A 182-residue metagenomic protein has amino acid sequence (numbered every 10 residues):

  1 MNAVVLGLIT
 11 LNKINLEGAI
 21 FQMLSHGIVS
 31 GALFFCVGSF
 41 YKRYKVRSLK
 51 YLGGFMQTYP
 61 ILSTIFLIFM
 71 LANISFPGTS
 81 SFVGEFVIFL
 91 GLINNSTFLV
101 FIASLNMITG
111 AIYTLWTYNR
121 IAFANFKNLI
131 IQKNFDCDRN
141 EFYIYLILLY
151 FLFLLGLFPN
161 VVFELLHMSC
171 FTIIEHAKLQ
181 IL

Functional and structural regions predicted by a protein language model:
M1-F135: Functional transmembrane alpha-helices
Y59, L115-L182: Cytoplasmic/organellar membrane-interface segments at the starts of transmembrane helices in multi-pass inner-membrane
